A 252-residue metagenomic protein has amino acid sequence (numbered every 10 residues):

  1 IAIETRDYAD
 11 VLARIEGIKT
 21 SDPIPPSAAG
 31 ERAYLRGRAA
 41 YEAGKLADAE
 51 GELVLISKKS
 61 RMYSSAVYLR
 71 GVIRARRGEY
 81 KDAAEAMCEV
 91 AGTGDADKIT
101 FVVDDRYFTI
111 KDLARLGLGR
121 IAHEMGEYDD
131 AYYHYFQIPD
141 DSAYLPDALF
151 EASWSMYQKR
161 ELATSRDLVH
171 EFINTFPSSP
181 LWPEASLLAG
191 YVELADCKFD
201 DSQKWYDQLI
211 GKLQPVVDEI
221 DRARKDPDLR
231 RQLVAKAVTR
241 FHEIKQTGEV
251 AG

Functional and structural regions predicted by a protein language model:
I1-G252: Acidic, polar-rich low-complexity tracts and alpha-helical solenoid repeat scaffolds
